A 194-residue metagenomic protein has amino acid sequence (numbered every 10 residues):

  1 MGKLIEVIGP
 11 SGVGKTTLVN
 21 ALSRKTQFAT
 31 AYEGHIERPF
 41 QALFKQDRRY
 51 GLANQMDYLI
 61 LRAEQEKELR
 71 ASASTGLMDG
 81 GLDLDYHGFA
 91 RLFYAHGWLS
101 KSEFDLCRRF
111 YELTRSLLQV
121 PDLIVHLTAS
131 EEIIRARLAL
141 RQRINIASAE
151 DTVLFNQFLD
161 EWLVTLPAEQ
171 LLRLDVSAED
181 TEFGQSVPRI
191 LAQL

Functional and structural regions predicted by a protein language model:
M1-L4: Pre-Walker A (Motif I) flank of P-loop NTPase domains
V7: Hydrophobic anchor at the beta1->P-loop junction of P-loop NTPases
P10: P-loop (Walker A) phosphate-binding loop of NTP-binding proteins
K15: Conserved lysine of the Walker
L18-V19: Post-Walker A alpha-helix
R24-K67: Conserved substrate/cofactor phosphate-moiety recognition/catalytic segment in nucleotide-dependent phosphotransferases
H87-F158: A glycine- and Lys/Arg-enriched "phosphate-lid" helix/loop adjacent to the NTP-binding pocket of small-molecule kinases
R135-L194: NTP-dependent small-molecule kinase module
